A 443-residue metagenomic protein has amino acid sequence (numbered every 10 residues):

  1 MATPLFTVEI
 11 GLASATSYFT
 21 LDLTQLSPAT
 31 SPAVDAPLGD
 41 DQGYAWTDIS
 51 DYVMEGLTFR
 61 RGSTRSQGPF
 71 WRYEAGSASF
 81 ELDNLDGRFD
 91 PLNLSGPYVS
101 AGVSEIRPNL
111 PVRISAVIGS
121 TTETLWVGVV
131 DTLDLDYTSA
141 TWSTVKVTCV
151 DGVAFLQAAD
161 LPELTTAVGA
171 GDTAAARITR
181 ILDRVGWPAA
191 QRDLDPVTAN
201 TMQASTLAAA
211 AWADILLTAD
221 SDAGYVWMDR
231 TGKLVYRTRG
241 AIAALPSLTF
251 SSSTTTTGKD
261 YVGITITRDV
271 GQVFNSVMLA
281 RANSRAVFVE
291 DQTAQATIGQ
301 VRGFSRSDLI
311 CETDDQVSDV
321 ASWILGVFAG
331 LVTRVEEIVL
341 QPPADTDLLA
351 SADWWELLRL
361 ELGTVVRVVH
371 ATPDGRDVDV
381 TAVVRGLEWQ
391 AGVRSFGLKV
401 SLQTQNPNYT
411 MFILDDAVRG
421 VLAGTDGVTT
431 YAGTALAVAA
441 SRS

Functional and structural regions predicted by a protein language model:
M1-G169, M202-A223, M228, A244-L245 (+3 more regions): Assembly/oligomerization scaffold segments
M1-M54, V168-D172, A213-D220, G224-T381 (+2 more regions): Acidic, small/polar-enriched beta strand-loop surface segments
A116-I118, I178-G186, A219-D222, V366 (+1 more regions): Hydrophobic, Leu/Ile/Phe/Ala-enriched alpha-helical segments that form helix-helix packing faces
T141, V145, A174-R177, N275 (+1 more regions): Alpha-helical structural motif
Q157, I178-T206: N-terminal export/assembly leaders
T166-D183: Periplasmic POTRA and POTRA-like interaction domains that precede and scaffold membrane channels/assemblies
L398-V400: Short aromatic-glycine-enriched beta-strand elements
L402-T404: Small-residue-rich transmembrane alpha-helices that serve as helix-helix interface/gating elements in multipass
